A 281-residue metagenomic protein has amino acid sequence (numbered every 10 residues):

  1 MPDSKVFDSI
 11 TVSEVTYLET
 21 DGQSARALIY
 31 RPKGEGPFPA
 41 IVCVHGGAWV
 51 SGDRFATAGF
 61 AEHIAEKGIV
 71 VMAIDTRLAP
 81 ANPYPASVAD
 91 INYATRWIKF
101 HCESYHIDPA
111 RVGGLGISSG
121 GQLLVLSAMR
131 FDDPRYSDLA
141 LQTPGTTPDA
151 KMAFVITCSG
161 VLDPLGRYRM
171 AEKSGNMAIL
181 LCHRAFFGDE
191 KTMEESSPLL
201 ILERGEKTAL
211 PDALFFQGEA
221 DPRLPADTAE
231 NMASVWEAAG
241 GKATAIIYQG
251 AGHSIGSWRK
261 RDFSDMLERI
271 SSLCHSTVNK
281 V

Functional and structural regions predicted by a protein language model:
M1-V281: Alpha/beta-hydrolase superfamily serine-hydrolase fold, recognizing
